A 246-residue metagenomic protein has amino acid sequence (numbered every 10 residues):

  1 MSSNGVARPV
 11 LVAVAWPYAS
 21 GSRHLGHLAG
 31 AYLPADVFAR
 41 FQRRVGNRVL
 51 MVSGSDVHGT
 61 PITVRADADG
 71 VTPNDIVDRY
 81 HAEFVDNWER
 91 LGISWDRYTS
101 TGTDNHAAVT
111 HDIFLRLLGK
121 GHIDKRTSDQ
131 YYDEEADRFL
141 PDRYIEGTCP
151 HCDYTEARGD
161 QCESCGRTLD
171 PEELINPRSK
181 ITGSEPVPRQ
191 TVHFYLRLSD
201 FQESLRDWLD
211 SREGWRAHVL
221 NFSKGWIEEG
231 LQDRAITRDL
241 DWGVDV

Functional and structural regions predicted by a protein language model:
S2-S53, S100, N105-V109, C152 (+2 more regions): Structured secondary-structure scaffolds
S55-P61, R65: Short, charge-patterned binding micro-sites
R65-D78: A charged helix-plus-loop insertion that forms the helical arch/lid used to bind and gate nucleic-acid substrates
Y80-D96: A glycine-rich helix N-cap at a beta->alpha junction
F84, R97-A108, R126-F139: Short, glycine/charge-rich beta-strand/loop segments that flank catalytic centers and engage negatively charged groups
A107-K125: Hydrophobic or amphipathic alpha-helical targeting/insertion segments
L117, C162, L205: Residue-level signal for inorganic ion chemistry
G121-H193: Cys/His-rich short segments
